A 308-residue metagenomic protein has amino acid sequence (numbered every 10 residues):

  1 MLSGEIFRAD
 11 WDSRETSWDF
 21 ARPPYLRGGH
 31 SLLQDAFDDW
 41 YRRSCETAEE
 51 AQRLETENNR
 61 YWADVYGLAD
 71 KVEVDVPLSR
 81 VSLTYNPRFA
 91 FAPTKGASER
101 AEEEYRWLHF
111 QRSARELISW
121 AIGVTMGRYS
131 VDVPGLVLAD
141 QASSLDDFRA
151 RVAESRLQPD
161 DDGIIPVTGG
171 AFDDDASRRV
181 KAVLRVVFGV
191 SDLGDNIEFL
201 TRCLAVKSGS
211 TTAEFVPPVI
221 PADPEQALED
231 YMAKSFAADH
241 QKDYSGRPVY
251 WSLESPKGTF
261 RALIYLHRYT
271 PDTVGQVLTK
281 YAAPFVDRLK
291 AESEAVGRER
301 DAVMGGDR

Functional and structural regions predicted by a protein language model:
M1-W62, K290-E294, E299-D301, D307: Extended amphipathic alpha-helical segments enriched in small hydrophobics
S17, E50, N59-A63, G67 (+1 more regions): Terminal accessory regions of large proteins
